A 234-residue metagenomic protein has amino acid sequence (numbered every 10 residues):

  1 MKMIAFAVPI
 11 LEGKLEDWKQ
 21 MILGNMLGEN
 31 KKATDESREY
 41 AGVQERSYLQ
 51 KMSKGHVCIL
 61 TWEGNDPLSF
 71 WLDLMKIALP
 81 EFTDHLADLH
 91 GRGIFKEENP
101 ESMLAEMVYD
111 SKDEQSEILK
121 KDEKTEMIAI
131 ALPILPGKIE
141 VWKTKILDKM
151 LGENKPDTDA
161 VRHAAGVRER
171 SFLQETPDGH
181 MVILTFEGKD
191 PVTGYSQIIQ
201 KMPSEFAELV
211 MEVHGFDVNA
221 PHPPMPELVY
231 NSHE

Functional and structural regions predicted by a protein language model:
M1-M3, S53-K54, K124-E126, D178: Short glycine-enriched loop/turn motifs at secondary-structure junctions
K2-P9, T61, E126-P133, T185: Active-site-flanking beta-strand signature of metal-NTP-handling nucleotidyl enzymes and homologous cyclase-like
K14-A41, K138-G166: Short amphipathic alpha-helical segments
W18, L60, I130, W142 (+2 more regions): Hydrophobic pocket/interface hotspot
K31-Q44, E63-E101, K155-R168, E187-P224: An amphipathic, aromatic/His-enriched active-site/gating alpha helix that lines ligand/cofactor pockets
R46-Q50, H56, E169-Q174, D178-H180: N-terminal secretory/targeting leader peptides
K96-D113, A220-E234: Short, low-order "capping/linker" segments at domain edges
E106-M127: Surface-exposed beta-loop interaction hotspot
